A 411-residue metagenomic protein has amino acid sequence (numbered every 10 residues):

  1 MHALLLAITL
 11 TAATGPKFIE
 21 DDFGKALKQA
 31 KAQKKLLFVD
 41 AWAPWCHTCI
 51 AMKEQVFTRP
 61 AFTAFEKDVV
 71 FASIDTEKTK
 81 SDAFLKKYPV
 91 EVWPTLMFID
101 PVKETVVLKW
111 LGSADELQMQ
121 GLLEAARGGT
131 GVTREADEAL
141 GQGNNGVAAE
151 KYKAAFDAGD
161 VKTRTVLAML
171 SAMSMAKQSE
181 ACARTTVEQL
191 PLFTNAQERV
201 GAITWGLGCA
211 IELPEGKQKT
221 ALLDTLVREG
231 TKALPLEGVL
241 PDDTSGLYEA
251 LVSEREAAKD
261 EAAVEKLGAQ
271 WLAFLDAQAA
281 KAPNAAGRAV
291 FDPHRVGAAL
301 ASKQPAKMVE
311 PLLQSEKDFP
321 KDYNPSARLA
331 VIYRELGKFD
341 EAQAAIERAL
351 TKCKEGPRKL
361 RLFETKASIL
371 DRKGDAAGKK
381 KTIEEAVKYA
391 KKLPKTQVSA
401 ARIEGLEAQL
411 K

Functional and structural regions predicted by a protein language model:
G15-D21, A41-A43, R59-S81, V90-W93: Thiol-based oxidoreductase modules, predominantly thioredoxin-like and allied folds used for disulfide exchange
A41-F57: Conserved redox-active cysteine motifs that mediate thiol-disulfide chemistry, especially di-cysteine Cys-X(1-2)-Cys
F57, V90-G131: Non-catalytic, surface beta->alpha helical segment in thiol-disulfide oxidoreductase systems
A139, M173-S174, A210, R255 (+3 more regions): Residue at a conserved register position within TPR or TPR-like alpha-solenoid repeats
Q142, A176-K177, L213, K217 (+4 more regions): Structural motif corresponding to the intra-repeat A-B loop/turn of tetratricopeptide repeats
V147-A155, S179-T194, K217-P235, E261-D276 (+3 more regions): Alpha-helical repeat scaffolds
A155-R164, E188-G201, G230-T244, A273-R288 (+2 more regions): Flexible helix-coil transition and linker loops at the boundaries of alpha-helical arrays
